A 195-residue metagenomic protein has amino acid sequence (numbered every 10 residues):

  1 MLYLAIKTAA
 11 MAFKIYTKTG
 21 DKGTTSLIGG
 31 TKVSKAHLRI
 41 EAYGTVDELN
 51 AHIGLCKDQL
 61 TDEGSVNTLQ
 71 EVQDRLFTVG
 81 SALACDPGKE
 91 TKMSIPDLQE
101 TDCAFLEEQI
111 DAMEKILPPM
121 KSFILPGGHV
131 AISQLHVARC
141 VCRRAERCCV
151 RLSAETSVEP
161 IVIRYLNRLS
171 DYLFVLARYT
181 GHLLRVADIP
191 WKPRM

Functional and structural regions predicted by a protein language model:
Y3-M195: Phosphate/pyrophosphate-binding loop motifs in nucleotide- or prenyl diphosphate-using proteins
